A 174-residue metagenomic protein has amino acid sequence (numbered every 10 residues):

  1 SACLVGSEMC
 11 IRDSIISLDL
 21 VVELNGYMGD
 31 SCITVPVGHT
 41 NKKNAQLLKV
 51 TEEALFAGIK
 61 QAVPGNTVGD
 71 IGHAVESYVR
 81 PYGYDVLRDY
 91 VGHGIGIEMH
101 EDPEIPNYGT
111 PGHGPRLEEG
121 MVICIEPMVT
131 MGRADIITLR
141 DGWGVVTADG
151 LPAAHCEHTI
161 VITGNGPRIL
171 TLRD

Functional and structural regions predicted by a protein language model:
S1-G6, I11: Single conserved hydrophobic/aromatic residue that forms the stacking wall/gate of nucleotide- or nucleobase-binding
A2, G69, R88, A153-A154: Residues that recognize and position ribonucleotide moieties
C3, A62-V63, L117, A154: Hydrophobic beta-strand core residues of beta-sandwich domains
M9, P64-R80, T138-W143, L170-D174: A broadly tuned preference for mixed-charge, low-complexity surface segments
R12-H39, G109-D174: Charged, cofactor-coupling segments
E23-G29, T40-R116, V122-A134: Conserved, well-structured core segments that form or line functional sites
